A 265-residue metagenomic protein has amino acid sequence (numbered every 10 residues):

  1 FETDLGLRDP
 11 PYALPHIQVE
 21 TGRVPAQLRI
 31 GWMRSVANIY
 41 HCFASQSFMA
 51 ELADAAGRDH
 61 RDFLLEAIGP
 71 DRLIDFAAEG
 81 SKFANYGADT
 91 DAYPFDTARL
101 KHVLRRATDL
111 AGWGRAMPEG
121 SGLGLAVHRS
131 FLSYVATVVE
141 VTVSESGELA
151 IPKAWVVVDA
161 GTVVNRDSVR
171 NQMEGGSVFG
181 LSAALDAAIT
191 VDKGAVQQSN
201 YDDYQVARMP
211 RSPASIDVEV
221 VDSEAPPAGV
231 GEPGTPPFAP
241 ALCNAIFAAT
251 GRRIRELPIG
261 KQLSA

Functional and structural regions predicted by a protein language model:
F1-A265: Cofactor-binding beta-sheet edge motifs in enzyme active sites
